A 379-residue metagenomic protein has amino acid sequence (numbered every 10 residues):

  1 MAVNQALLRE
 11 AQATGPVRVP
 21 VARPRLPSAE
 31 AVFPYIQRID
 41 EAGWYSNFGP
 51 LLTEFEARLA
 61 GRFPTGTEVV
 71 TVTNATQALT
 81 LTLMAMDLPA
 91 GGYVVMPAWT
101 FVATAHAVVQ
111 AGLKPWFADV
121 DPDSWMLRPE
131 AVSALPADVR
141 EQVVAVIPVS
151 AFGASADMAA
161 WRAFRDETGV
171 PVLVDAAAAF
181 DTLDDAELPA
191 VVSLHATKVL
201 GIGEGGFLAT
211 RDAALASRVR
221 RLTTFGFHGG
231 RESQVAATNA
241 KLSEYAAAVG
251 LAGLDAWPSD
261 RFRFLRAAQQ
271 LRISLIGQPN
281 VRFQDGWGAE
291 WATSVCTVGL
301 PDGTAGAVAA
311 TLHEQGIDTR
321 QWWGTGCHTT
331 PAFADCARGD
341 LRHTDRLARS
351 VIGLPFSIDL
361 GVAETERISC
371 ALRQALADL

Functional and structural regions predicted by a protein language model:
M1-Y45, P355: N-terminal "arm"/small-domain region of PLP-dependent enzymes with the aminotransferase-like
W44, F48-Y93, A107-V109, F117-D119: Phosphate-binding glycine-rich loop
L52-A57, R62-V70, A145-P148, M158 (+2 more regions): PLP-dependent aminotransferase class I/II
T82-D138, L312: Conserved PLP-anchoring active-site segment centered on the Schiff-base-forming lysine
A111, E167-T168, Q315: Helix C-cap/helix->beta junction micro-motif
G112, D175, D212: Conserved G/P- and acidic residue-centered "switch" motifs that form tight phosphate/ATP-binding loops in soluble
D123-I202, A209, G353: Active-site phosphate-binding strand-loop segment of PLP-dependent enzymes
